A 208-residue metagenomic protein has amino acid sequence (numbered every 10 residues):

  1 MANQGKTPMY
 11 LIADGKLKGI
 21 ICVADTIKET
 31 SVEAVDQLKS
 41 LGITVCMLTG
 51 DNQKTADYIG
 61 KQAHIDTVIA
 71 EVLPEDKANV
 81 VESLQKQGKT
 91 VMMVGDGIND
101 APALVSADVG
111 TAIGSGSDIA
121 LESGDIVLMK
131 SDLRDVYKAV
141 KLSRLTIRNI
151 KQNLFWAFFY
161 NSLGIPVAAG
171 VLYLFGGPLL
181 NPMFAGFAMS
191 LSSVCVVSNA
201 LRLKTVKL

Functional and structural regions predicted by a protein language model:
A2: Acidic/glycine-rich phosphate/pyrophosphate-binding loops and surrounding catalytic core that coordinate Mg2+
G5-Q152: Conserved ATP-binding TGD loop and adjacent catalytic N/P-domain core of P-type ATPases
G124, M129-L208: Membrane-embedded transport module
